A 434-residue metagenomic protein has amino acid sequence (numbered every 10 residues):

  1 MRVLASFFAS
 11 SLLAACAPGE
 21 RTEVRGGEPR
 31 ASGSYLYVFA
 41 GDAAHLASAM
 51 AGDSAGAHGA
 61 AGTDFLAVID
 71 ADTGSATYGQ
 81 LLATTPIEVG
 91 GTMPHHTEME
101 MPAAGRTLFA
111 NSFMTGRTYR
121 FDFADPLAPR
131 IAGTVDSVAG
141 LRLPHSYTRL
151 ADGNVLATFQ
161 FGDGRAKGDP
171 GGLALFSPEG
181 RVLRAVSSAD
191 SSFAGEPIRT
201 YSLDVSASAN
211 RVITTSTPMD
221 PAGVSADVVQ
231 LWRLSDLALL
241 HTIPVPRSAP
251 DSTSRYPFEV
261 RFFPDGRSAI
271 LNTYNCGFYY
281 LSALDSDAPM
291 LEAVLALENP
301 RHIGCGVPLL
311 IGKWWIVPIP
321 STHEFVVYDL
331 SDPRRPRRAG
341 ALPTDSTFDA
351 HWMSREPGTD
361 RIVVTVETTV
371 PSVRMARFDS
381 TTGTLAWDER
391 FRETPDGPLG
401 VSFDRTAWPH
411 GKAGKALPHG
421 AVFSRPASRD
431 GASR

Functional and structural regions predicted by a protein language model:
H58-G62, F113-T115, G164-P170, P221-A226 (+3 more regions): Short, solvent-exposed loop/turn segments at conserved positions within beta-propeller repeat blades
I69-A76, F121-P129, E179-R181, L231-A238 (+3 more regions): Short loop/turn segments immediately following beta-strands, especially the blade-tip and inter-blade linker loops
Y78-T148: Blade-loop segments of beta-propeller domains
E88-M101, V138-L150, F193-N210, R247-S268 (+3 more regions): Beta-rich, blade/repeat-based domains predominating in secreted/periplasmic proteins but also intracellular
F123-S206: Asp-box/WD-like beta-propeller blade repeats and closely related beta-sheet repeat scaffolds
I198, L203-E324: Beta-propeller domains
V366-R434: Blade-level signature of beta-propeller repeat domains, shared across WD40, Kelch, NHL, RCC1 and BNR/Asp-box propellers
